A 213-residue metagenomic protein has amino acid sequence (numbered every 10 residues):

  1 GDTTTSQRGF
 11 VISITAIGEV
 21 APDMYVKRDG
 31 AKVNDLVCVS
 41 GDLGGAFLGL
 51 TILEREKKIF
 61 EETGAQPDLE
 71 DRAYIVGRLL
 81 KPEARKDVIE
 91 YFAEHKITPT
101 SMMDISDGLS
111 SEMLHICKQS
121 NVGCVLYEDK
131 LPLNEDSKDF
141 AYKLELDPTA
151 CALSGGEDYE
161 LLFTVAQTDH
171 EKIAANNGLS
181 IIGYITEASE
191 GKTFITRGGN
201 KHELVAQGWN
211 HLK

Functional and structural regions predicted by a protein language model:
G1, A21-V26, D87-V88, S110-S111 (+1 more regions): Glycine-rich, charged/polar anion/phosphate-binding loops that engage phosphate groups from diverse ligands
G1-E56, Y184: Glycine-rich anion-binding loops of enzyme active sites
T5-I12, I17, E94, P99-K213: Glycine-/charge-enriched secondary-structure boundary and capping motifs
G18-A21, G41-F47, E54-K57, E83 (+3 more regions): Short, well-ordered alpha-helical segments in soluble proteins
P22-K27, F60-A65, G123-L126, K172: Phosphate-handling active-site elements
D29, S40-D42, G77-K81, M102-I105 (+2 more regions): Glycine- and other small-residue-rich loops at beta-strand/loop junctions that grip anionic moieties
G49-L69: Short, compositionally biased
Q66-H115: Polyanion-binding loop/helix "lid" in catalytic or ligand-binding cores
